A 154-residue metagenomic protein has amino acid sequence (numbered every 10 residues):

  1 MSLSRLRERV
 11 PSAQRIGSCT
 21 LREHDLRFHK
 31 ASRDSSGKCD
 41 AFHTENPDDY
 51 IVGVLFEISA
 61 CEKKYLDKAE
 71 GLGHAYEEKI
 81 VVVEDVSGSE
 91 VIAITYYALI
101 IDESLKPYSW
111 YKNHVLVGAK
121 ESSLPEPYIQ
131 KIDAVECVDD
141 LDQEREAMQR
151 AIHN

Functional and structural regions predicted by a protein language model:
M1-N154: Glycine-aromatic micro-motifs
